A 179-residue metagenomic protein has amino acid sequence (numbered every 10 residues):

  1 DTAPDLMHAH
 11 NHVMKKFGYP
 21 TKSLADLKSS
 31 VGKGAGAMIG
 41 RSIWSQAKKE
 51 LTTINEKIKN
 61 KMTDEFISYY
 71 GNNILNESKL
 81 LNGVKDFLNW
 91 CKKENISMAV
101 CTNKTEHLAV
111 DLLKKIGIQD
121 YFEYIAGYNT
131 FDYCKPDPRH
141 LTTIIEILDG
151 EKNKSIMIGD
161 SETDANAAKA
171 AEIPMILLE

Functional and structural regions predicted by a protein language model:
D1-S29: Active-site neighborhood of HAD-like aspartate-dependent phosphohydrolases
H10, V84-L113: Substrate-recognition element of Asp-dependent hydrolases with the DxDx(T/V) motif
V13-M14, G34-T53, L112, I144-I145: Helix-loop "lid/cap" segments that line or gate small-molecule binding pockets
F17, R41-N89, E94: Metal-dependent phosphoesterase signature
P20, I118-E123, E151: Conserved H-loop
N89, E94-S97, E123, K154 (+1 more regions): Structural signature of beta-strand start/N-cap positions in the alpha/beta core of ABC transporter nucleotide-binding
P136-I147: Short loop-to-alpha-helix "cap/lid" segments that border enzyme active sites across diverse enzyme classes
I156-E179: Acidic, Mg2+-coordinating phosphoryl-transfer loop and its flanking beta/alpha structural elements, shared across
